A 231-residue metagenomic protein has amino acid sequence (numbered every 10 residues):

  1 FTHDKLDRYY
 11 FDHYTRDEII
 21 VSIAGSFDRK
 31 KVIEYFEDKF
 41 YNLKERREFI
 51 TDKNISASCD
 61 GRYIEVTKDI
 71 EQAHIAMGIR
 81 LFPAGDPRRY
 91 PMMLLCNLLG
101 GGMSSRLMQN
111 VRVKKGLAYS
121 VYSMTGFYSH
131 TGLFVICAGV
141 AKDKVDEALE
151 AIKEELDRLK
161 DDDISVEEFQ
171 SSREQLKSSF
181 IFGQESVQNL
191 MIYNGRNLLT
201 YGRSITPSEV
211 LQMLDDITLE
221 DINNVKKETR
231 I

Functional and structural regions predicted by a protein language model:
F1-E48, E65, L81-P83, V113-I231: Charge-rich, well-structured scaffold segments of protease-associated domains
E48-S105, M213: His/Glu-based metal-binding/catalytic segments typifying zinc-dependent metallopeptidases
M108-Q109: Phosphate-proximal small/polar/acidic motifs at interfaces that engage nucleotide phosphates, polyphosphates
